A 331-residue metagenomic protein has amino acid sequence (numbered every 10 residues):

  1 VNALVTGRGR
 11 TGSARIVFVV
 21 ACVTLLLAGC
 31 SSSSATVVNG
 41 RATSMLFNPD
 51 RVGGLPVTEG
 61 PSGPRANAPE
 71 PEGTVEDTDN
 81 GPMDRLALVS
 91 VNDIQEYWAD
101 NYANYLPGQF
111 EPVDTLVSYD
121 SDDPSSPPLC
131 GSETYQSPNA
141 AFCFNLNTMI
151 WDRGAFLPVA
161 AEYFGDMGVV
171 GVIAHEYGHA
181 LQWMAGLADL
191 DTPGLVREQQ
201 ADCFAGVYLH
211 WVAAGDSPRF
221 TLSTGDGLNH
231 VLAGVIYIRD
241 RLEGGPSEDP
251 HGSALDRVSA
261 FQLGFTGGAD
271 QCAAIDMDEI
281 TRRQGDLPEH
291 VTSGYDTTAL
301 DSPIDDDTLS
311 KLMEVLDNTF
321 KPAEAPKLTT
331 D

Functional and structural regions predicted by a protein language model:
L26-G29: C-terminal motif of bacterial Sec signal peptides marking the signal peptidase cleavage site
S31-S33: Bacterial signal peptide processing site
T58-P64, D240-T330: Pan-zinc metallopeptidase signature
E76-N80, S90-D93, Y105-L129, T221-A233 (+2 more regions): Acidic helix-start/capping segments at beta-turn-to-alpha-helix junctions
V89, N101-A103, E198, D202-D240: Short helix/loop segments within enzyme catalytic domains that coordinate or immediately flank catalytic cofactors
S121-I150, D331: Catalytic zinc-binding patch centered on the HExxH motif and its immediate surroundings that defines zinc-dependent
G154-G171, D189-P193: Short pre-active-site segment immediately N-terminal to the catalytic Zn-binding motif
Y177-P193, V207-A213: Catalytic Zn2+-binding segment of zinc metalloproteases
